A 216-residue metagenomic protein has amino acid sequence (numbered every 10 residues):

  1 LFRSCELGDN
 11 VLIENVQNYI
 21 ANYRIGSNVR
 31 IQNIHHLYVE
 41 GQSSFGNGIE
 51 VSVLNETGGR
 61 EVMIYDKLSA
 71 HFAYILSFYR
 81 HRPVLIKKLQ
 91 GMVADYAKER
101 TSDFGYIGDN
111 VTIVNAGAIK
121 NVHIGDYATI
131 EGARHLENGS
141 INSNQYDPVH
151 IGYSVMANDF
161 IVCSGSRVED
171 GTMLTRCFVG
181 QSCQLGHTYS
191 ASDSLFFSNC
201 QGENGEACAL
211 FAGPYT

Functional and structural regions predicted by a protein language model:
L1-G105, D109-N110, A116-A118, Y127: Terminal amphipathic alpha-helical/low-complexity segments used for targeting or macromolecular assembly
C5-E6, V11, Q17, Y23-V29 (+18 more regions): A structural motif detector for beta-strand N-caps
